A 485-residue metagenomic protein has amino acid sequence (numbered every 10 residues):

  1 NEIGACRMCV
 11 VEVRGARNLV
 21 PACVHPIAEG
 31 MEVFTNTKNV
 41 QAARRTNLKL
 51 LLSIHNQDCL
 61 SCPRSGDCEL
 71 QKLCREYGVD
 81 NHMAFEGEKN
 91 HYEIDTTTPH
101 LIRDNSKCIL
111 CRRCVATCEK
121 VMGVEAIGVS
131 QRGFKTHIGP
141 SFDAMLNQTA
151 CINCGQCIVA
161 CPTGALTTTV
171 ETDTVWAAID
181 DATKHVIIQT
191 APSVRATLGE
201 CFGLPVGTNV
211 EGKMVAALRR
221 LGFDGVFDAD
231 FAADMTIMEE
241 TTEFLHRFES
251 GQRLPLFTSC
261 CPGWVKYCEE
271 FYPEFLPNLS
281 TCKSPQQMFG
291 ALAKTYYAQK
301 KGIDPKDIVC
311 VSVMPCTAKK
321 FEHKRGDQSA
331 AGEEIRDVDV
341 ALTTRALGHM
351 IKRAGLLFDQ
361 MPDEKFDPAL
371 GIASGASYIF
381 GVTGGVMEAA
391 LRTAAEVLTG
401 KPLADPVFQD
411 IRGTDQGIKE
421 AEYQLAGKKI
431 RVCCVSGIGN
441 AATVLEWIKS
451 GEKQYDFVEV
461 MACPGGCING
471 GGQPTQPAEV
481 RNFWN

Functional and structural regions predicted by a protein language model:
N1-N36, V40-A42, L52, T169-N485: Iron-sulfur-associated redox domains of electron-transfer enzymes in respiratory and anaerobic energy metabolism
R7-N153, V159, L166-H185: Fe-S ferredoxin-like electron-transfer domains and their immediately adjacent linker/connector regions across
